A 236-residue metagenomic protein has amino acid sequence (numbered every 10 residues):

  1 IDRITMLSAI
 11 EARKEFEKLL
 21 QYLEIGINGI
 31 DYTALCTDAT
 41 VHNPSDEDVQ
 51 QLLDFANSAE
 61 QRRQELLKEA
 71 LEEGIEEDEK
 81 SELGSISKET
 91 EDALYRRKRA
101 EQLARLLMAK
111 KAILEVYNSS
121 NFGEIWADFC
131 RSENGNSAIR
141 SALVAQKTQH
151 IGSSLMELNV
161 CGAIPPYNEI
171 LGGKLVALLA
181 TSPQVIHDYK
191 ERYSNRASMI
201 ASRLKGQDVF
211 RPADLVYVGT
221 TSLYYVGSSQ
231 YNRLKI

Functional and structural regions predicted by a protein language model:
I1-L171, A177-I236: Extended, composition-driven regions rather than compact fold-specific motifs
